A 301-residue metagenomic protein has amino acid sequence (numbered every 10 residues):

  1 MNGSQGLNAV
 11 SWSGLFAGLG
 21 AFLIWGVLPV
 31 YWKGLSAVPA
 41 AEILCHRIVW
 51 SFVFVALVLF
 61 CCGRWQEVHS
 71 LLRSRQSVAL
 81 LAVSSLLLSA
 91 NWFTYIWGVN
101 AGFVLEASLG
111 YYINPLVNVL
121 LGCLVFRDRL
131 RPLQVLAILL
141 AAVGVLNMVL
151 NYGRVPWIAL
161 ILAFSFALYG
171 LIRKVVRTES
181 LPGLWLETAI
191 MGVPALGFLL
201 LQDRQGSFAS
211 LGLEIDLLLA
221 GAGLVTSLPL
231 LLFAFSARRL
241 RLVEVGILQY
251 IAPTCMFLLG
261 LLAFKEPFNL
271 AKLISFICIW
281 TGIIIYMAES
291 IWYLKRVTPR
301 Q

Functional and structural regions predicted by a protein language model:
M1-E42, V143-V175, L259, T298-Q301: Glycine-/small-residue-enriched transmembrane alpha-helix faces in small-molecule transporters and effluxers
M1-G20, V53-L81, P132, L184 (+3 more regions): Membrane-interface interhelical linkers
N2, N151, V155, Y250-Q301: C-terminal-most transmembrane helix of multi-pass membrane proteins
L19-V27, Y31, A82-V99, I161-I172 (+2 more regions): Hydrophobic alpha-helical transmembrane segments of multi-pass membrane transport proteins, especially secondary
L35, I43, G98-V99, L124-F126 (+5 more regions): Hydrophobic/aromatic residues within transmembrane alpha-helices of multi-pass small-molecule transporters
W97, N114-L133, T254-L273: C-terminal transmembrane-helix exit sites in multi-pass transporters
L109-I113, S180-I190, S227-L262: Helix-helix packing/entry segments at the starts of transmembrane helices
L133-V149, L162, G192, A271-S290: Hydrophobic transmembrane alpha-helices of multi-pass small-molecule transport proteins
